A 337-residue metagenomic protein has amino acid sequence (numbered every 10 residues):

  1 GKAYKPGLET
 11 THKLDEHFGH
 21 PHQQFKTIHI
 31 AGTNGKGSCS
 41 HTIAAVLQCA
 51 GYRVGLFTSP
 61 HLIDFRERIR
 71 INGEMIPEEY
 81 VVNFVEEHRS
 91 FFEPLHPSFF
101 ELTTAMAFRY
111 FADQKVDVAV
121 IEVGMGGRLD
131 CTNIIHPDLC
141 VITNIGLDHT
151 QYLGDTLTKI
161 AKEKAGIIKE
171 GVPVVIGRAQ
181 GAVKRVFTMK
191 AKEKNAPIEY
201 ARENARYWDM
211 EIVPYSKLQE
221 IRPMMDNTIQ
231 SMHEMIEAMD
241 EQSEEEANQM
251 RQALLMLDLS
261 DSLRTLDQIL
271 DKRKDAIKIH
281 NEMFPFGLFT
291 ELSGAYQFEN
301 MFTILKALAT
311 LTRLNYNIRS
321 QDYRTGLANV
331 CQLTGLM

Functional and structural regions predicted by a protein language model:
K2-Y4, L8-Q24, C49-I135, Q151-L153 (+2 more regions): ATP-dependent carboxylate-amine ligase catalytic core
I28-I30: Hydrophobic anchor at the beta1->P-loop junction of P-loop NTPases
S38-R53: A conserved segment at the C-terminal end of the G1
I43, A107, F187: Aromatic/hydrophobic pocket-lining residues that form π-stacking "cages" and hydrophobic walls in ligand
V54, L292-L305, C331-M337: Short glycine/threonine-rich catalytic loop with a Thr-x-Gly-x-Asp
F92-P97, F289-A295: A short glycine/serine-rich beta->alpha loop
D117-E122, L139-G287, E291, M301-G326: Acidic, Mg2+-coordinating active-site environments of NTP-dependent enzymes
